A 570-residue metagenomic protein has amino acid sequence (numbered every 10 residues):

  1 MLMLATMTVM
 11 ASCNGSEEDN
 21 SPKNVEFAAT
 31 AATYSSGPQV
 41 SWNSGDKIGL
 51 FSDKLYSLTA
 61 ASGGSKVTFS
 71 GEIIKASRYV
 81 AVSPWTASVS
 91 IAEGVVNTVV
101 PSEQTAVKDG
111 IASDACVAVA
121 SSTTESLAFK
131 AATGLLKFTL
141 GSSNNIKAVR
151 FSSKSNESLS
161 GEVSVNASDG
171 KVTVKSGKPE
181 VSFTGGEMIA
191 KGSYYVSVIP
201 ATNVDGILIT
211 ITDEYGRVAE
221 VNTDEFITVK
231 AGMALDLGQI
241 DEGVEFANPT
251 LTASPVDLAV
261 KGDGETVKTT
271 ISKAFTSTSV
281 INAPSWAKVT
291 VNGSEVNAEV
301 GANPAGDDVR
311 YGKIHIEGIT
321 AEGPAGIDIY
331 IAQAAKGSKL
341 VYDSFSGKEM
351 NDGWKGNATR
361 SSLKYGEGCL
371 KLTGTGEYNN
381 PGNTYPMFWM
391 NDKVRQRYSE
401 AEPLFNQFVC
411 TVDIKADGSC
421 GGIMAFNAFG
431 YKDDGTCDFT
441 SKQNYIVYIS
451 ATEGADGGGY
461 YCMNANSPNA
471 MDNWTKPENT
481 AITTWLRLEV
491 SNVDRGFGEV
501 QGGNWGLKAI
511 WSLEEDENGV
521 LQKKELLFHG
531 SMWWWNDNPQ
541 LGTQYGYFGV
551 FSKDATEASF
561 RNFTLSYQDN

Functional and structural regions predicted by a protein language model:
M1-T6, M10-A247, N292-A321, Q333-K336 (+2 more regions): Sec-type signal peptide cleavage vicinity
T173-T184, A425-V500: Glycine-aromatic-enriched beta-strand/loop faces of beta-sandwich-type recognition domains, especially lectin-like
T250-L251, K268-E299: Surface-exposed binding patches on compact interaction domains or structured appendages
A335-N357: Extracellular carbohydrate-recognition regions
F345, V412, N479-M532: Carbohydrate-binding surfaces in secreted/extracellular proteins
E349-P381: Extracellular glycan-recognition surfaces and repeat-rich motifs
G374-Y461: Secretory/extracellular carbohydrate-interaction modules and structurally similar beta-sandwich "look-alikes"
W533-N570: Ligand-recognition surfaces built from glycine- and aromatic
